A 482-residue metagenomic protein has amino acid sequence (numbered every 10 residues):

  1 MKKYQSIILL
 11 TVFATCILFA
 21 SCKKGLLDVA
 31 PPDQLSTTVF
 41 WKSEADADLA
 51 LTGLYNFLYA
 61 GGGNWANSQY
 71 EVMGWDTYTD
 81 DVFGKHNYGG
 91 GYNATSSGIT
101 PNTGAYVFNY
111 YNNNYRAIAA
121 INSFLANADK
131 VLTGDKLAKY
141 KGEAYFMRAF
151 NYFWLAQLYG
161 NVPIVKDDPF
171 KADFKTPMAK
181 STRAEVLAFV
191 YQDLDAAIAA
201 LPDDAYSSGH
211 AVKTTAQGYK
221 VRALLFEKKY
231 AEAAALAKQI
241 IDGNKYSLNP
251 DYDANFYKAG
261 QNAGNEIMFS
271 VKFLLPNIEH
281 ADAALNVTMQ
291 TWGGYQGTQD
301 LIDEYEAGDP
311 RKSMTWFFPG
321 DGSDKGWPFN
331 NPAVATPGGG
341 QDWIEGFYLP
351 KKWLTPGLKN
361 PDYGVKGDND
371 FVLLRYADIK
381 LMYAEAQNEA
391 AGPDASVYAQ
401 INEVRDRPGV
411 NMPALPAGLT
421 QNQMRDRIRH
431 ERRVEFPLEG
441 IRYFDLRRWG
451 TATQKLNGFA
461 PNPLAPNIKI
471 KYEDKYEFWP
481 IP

Functional and structural regions predicted by a protein language model:
K3-Y4, C16-S43, V190, V221 (+4 more regions): Bacterial Sec-dependent N-terminal signal peptides
S21-C22, L26, E44, T79 (+8 more regions): Long, intrinsically disordered, low-complexity segments
C22-E71, W479-P482: Membrane-proximal, proline-rich intrinsically disordered regions
S36, D48, T52, N56-G62 (+7 more regions): Conserved, well-structured interaction surfaces
A47, Y230, P393-D394: TPR-repeat structural position
Y88-I99, A307-Y376: Flexible, polar/acidic helix-loop-strand segments at domain edges
D242, Y246-E345: Extended ligand-binding clefts on enzyme/binding-domain cores
